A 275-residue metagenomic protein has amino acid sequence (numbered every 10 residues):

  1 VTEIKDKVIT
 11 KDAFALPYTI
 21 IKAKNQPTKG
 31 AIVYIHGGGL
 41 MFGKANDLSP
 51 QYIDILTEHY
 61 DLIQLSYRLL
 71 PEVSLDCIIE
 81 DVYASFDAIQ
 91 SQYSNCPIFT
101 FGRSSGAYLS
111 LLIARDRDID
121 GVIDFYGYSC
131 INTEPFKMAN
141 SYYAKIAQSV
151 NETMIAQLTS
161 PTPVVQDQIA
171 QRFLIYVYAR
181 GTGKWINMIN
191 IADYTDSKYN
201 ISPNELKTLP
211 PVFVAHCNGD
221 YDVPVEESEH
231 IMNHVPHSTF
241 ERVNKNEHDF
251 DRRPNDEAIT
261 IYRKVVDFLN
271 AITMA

Functional and structural regions predicted by a protein language model:
V1-N25: N-terminal cap/lid segment of alpha/beta-hydrolase-fold proteins
K24-P27, I32-I55: Short, surface-exposed "cap/lid" segments of acyl-processing enzymes
K44-A45, Q51-Y52, I63-F99, D256-T260: Catalytic nucleophile-loop/oxyanion-hole region of alpha/beta-hydrolase and closely related hydrolase-like folds
D87, Q92-V150: Primarily recognizes the serine-hydrolase "nucleophile elbow" in alpha/beta-hydrolase and SGNH/GDSL folds
Y128-S202: Accessory cap/linker subdomain of secreted extracellular hydrolases
T208, V214-H216, D220: Short beta-strand/loop motif that positions the catalytic acidic residue of the alpha/beta-hydrolase fold
Y221-E227: Conserved alpha/beta-hydrolase "acid-adjacent" motif
N246-I259: Catalytic histidine-centered segment of alpha/beta-hydrolase-like enzymes
